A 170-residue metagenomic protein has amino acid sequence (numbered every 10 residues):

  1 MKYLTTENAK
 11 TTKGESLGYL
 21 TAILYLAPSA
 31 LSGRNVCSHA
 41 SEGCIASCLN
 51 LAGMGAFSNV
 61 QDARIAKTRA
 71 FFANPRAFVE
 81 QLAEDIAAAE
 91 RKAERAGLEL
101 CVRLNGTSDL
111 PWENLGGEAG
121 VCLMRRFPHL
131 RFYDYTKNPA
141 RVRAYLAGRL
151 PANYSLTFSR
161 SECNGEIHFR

Functional and structural regions predicted by a protein language model:
M1-R170: Class I S-adenosyl-L-methionine
